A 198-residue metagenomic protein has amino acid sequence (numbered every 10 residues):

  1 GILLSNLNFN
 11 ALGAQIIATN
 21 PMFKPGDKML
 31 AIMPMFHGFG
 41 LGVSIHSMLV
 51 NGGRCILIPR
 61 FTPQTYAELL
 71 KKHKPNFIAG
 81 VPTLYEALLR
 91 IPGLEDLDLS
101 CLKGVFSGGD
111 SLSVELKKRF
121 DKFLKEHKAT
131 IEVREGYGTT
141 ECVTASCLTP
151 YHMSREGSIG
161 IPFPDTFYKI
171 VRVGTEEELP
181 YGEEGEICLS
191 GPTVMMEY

Functional and structural regions predicted by a protein language model:
G1-A11, T149: Conserved AMP-binding A3 loop
F9-L12, G160, G191: Adenylate-forming
N10-K28, F36-F77, I91, F167: Conserved AMP-binding/adenylation subdomain of ANL enzymes
P75-G80, L89-S158, F167: Gly/Ser/Thr-rich phosphate-binding loop
G157-F163, E178: Short Gly/Pro-enriched turn/cap motifs at secondary-structure boundaries
K169-L189: Conserved beta-loop-beta connector loops within the AMP-binding
T193-Y198: Conserved ANL (AMP-binding/adenylate-forming) active-site segment centered on the GW(Y/F)…HTG consensus within
